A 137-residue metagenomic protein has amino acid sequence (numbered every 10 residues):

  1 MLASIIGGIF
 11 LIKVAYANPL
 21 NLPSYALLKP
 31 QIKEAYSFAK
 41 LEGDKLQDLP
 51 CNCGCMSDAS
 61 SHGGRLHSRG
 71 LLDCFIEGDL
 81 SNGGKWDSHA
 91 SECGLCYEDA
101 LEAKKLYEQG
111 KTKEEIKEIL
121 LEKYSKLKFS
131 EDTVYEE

Functional and structural regions predicted by a protein language model:
M1-L46, S61, K104-E137: Secretory/periplasmic and organellar redox-cofactor proteins
Y16-L22, I76-D87, E98-L101: Acidic/histidine-rich, surface-exposed loop or edge segments in extracytoplasmic proteins
A35-C51, G78, G83-S88: Immediate flanking context of iron-sulfur cluster ligation sites
Q47-S61, F75, A90-E98: Local cysteine-cluster metal-coordination motifs and their immediate loop/turn environment, predominantly Fe-S cluster
D58, D79, L121: Residue-level marker of positions within ordered structural domains that often coincide with functionally constrained
A59-C74, S81-W86, E102-K104: Extracellular/mature segments of secreted proteins
L66, S88-C96, E108: Extracytoplasmic/periplasmic, Sec-exported soluble proteins
